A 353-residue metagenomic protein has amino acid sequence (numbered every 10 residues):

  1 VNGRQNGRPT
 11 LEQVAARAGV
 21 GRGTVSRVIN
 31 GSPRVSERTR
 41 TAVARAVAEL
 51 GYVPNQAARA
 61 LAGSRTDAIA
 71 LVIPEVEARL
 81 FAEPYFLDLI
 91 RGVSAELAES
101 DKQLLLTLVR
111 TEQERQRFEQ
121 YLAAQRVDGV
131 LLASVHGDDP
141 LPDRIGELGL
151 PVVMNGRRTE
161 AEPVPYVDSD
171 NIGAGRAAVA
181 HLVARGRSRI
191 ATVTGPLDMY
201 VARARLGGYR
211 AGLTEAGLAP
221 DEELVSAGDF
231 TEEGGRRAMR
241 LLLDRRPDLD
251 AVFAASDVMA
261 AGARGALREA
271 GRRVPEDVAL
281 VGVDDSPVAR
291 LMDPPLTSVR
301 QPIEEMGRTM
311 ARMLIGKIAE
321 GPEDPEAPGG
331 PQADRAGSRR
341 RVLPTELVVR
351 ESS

Functional and structural regions predicted by a protein language model:
V1-D67, S353: N-terminal helix-turn-helix DNA-binding module of bacterial transcription factors
G3-N6, A68-V72, V76-A180, D244 (+1 more regions): Alpha-helical recognition/docking segments in bacterial nutrient-uptake and carbohydrate-utilization systems
T24-S26, S64-A78, H181, R189-P196: Short beta-strand segments enriched in small/hydrophobic residues
E75-D88, L106-R115, V167-A177, V193-R240 (+4 more regions): Hinge/beta->alpha junction and helix N-cap segments in small-molecule ligand-binding domains
V127-A133, A191-V193, V225, R246-S256 (+1 more regions): Periplasmic-binding protein-like
R240-L241, R245-S353: Flexible loop/turn connectors
